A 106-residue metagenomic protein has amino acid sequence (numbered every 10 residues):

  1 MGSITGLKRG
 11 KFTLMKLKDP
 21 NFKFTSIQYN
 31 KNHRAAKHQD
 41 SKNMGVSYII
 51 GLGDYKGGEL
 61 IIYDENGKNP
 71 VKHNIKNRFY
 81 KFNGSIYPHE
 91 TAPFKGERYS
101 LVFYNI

Functional and structural regions predicted by a protein language model:
M1-D19: Non-heme Fe(II)/2-oxoglutarate
D19-P93, E97-Y104: Catalytic core of non-heme Fe(II) oxygenases with the double-stranded beta-helix
